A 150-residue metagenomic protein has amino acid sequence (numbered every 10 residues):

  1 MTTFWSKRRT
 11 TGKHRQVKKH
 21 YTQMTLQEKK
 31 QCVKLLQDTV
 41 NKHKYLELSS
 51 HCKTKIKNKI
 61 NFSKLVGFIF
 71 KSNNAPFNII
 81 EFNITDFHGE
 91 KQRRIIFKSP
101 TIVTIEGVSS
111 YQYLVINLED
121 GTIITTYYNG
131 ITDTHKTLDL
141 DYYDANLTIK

Functional and structural regions predicted by a protein language model:
M1-K150: Ribonuclease/tRNase effector modules and their secretory precursors
